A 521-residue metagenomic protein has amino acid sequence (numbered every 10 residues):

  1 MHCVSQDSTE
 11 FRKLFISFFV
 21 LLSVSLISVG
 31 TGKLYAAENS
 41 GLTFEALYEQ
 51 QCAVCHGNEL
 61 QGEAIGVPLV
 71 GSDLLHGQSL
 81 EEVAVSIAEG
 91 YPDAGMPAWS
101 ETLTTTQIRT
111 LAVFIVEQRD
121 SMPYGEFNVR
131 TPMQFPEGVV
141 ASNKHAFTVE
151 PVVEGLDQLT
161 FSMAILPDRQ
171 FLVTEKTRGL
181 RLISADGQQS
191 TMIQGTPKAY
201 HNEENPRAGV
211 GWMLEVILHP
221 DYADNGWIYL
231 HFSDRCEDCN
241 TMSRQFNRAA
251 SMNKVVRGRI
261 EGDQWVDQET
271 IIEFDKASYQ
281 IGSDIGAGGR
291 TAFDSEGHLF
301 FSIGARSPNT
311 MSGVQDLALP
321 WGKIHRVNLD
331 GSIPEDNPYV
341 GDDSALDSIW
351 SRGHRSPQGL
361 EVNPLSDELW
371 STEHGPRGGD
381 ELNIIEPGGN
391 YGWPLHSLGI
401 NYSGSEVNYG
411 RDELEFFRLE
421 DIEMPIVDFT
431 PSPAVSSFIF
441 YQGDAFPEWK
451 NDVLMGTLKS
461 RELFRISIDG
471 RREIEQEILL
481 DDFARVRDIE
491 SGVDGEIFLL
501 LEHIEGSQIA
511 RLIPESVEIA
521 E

Functional and structural regions predicted by a protein language model:
G30-L47, A287, L346: Electrostatic cytochrome c docking/interface patches
A37-L42, A46-Q51, P97-G155, T241-Q245 (+2 more regions): Flexible coil segments in periplasmic/lumen-exposed cytochrome c-class electron-transfer proteins
L42-A46, G57-A88, S190-H201, M311 (+1 more regions): Gly/Gly-Pro-rich "capping" loops immediately C-terminal to redox-active cysteine motifs in periplasmic/lumenal
E59, E63-I65, L69-D120, M213: Extracytoplasmic electron-transfer domains, predominantly the class I c-type cytochrome c fold
F127-S142, N202-R207, G211-M213, D221-A223 (+5 more regions): Beta-propeller domain segments
P151-L156, Q194-G195, R207-A208, I272-D275 (+5 more regions): Surface loop/turn motifs at the tips and blade-to-blade linkers of beta-strand repeat domains
V153, M163-A164, I217, A292 (+3 more regions): Conserved beta-strand position repeated across blades of beta-propeller domains
T241-A292: Asp-box/WD-like beta-propeller blade repeats and closely related beta-sheet repeat scaffolds
